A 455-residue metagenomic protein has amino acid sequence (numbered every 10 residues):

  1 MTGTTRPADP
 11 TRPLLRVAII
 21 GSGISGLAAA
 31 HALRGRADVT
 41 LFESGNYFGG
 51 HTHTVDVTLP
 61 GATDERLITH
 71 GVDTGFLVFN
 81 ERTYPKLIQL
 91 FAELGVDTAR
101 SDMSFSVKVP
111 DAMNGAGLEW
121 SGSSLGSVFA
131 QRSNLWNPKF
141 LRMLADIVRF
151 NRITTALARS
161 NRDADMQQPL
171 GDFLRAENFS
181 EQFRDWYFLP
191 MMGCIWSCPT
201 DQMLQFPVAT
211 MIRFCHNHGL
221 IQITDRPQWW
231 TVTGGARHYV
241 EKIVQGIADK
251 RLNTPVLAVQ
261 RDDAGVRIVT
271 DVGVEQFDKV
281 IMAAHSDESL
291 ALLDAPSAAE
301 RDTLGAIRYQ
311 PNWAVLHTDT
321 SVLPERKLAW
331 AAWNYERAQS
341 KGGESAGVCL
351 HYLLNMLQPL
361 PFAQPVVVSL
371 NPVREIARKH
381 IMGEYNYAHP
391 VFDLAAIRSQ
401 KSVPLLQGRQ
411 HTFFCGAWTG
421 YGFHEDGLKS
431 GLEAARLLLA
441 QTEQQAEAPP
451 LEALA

Functional and structural regions predicted by a protein language model:
M1-V17, G35-R36, V57, S399-K401: Extreme N-terminal leader/targeting segments of oxidoreductases
T2, R12-P13, P255-A388: Mid-domain catalytic core of redox enzymes that form a hydrophobic substrate pocket/lid adjacent to a catalytic redox
L15-L41: N-terminal Rossmann-like FAD-binding beta1-loop-alpha1 element of flavoenzymes
R34-T58: Glycine-rich FAD pyrophosphate-binding loop
T54, P60-S101: Conserved FAD-binding subdomain of flavin-dependent enzymes
E81-Q205, R213: Mobile amphipathic helical/loop "lid" adjacent to a hydrophobic cofactor/ligand pocket
S123, V128, E344-A455: Conserved flavin/dinucleotide-binding core of flavoenzymes
R213-T270, E275: Helical element adjacent to the flavin cofactor pocket in flavoenzyme catalytic cores
